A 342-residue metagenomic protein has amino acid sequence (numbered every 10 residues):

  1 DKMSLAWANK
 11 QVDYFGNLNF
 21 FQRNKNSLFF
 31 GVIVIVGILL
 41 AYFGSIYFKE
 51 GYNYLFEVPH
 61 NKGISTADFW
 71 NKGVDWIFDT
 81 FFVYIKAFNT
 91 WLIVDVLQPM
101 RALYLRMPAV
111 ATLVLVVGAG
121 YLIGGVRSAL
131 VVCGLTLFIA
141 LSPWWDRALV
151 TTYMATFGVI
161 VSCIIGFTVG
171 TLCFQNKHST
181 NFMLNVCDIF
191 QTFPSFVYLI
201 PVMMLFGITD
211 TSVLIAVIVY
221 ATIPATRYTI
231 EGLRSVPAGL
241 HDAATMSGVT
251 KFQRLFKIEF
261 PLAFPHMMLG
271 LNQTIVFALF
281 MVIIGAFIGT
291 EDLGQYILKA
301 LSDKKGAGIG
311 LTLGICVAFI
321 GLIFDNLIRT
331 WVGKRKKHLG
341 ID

Functional and structural regions predicted by a protein language model:
D1-Y153, I328-D342: N-terminal, non-cleaved signal-anchor transmembrane helix
I35-V36, V114-L115, C133-G134, T156 (+5 more regions): Generic alpha-helical transmembrane segments of integral inner-membrane proteins, especially permease/transport modules
Y47, G51, R147, T151 (+9 more regions): Membrane-spanning helices that line or support transport/gating and their immediate boundary helices in channels
L97-L105, W145-Y153, F157, T180-M183 (+6 more regions): Alpha-helical membrane-interface segments at transmembrane helix boundaries
I139, M154-F157, V161-F174, L184-Y220: Generic hydrophobic transmembrane alpha-helix motif, especially the helices
M204, L233, A278-I320, V332-D342: Glycine-rich helix-loop "coupling/hinge" segments at transmembrane-helix boundaries in multipass transporters
I215, V219, K251-G285, G308 (+3 more regions): Transmembrane alpha-helices
A225-G270, I297: Short cytoplasmic-facing helical segments at TM-TM junctions of multi-pass membrane proteins
